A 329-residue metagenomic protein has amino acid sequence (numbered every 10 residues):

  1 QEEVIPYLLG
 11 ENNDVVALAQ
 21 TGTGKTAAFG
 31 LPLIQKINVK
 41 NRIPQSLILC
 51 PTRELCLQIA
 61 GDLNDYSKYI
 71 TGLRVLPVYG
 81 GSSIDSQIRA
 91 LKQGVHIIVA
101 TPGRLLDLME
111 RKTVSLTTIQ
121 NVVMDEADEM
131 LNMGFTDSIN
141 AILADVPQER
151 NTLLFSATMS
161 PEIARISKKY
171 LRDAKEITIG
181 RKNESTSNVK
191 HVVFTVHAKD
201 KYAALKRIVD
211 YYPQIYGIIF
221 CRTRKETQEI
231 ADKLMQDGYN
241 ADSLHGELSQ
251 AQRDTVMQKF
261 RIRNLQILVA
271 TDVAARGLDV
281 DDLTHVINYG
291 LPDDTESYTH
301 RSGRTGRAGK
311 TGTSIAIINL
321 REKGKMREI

Functional and structural regions predicted by a protein language model:
Q1-I329: Conserved helicase RecA-like core
